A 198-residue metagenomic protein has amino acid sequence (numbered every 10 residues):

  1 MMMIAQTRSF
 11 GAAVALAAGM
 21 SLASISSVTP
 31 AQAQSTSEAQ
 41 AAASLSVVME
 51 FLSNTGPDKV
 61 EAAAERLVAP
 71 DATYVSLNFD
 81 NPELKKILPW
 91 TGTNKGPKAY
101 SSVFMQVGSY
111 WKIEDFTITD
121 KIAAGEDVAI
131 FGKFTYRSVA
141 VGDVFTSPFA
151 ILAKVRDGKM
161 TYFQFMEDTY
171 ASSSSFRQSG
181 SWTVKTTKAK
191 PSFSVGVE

Functional and structural regions predicted by a protein language model:
M1-M3, G19, K159: Residue-level detector of intrinsically disordered terminal segments
M2-A15: Bacterial N-terminal signal peptides that target proteins for export
G19-P30: C-terminal segment of classical bacterial N-terminal signal peptides
V28-P70, T183-E198: Short, low-complexity N-terminal intrinsically disordered segments enriched in polar/charged residues
Q32-Q40, G108-E198: A beta-strand edge to alpha-helix "cap/lid" segment located at domain peripheries
V48, A63-A64, A72, G96 (+4 more regions): Hydrophobic pocket/interface hotspot
R66, P70-G125: A solvent-exposed, acidic/Ser-Thr-rich amphipathic alpha-helical stretch
